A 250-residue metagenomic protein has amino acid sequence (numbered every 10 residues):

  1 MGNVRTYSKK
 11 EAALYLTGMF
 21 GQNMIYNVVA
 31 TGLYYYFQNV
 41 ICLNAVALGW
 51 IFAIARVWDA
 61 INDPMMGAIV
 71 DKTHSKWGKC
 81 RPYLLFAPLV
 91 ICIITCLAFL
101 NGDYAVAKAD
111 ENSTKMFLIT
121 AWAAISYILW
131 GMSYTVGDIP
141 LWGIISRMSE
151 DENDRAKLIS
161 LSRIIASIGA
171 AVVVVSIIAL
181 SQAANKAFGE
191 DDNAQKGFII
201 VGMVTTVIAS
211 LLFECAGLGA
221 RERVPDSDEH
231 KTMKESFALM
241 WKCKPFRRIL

Functional and structural regions predicted by a protein language model:
M1-L250: Membrane-embedded alpha-helical bundles of multi-pass transporters/translocases, especially carrier/permease families
